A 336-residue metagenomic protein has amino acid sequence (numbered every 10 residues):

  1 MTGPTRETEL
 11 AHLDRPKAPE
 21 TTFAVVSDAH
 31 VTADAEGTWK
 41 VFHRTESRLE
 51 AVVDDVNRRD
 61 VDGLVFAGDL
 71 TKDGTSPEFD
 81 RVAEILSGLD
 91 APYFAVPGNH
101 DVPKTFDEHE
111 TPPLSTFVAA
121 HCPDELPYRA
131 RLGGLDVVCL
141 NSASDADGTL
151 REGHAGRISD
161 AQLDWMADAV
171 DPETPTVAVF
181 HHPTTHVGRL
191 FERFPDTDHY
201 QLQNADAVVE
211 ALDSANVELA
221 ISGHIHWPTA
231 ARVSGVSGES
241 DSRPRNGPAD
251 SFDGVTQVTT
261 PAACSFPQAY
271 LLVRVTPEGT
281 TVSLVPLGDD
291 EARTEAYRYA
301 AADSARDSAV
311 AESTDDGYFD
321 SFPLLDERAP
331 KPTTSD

Functional and structural regions predicted by a protein language model:
M1-F79: N-terminal active-site segment of His-dependent metallophosphoesterases
G3-R15, S76-P172, A211-D213, S237-E239 (+2 more regions): Extended active-site neighborhood of metal-dependent phosphoesterases/phosphodiesterases
G3-T8, A18-P19, P277-D336: A short C-terminal boundary segment appended to hydrolase-like catalytic domains
T21-D34, G134-G148, V177-H181, G254-C264 (+1 more regions): Active-site-proximal beta-strand elements of phosphoester/diester hydrolases
A24-S47, V102-H121, D145-I158, G188-T197 (+1 more regions): Acidic/histidine-rich helix-loop elements that form or flank divalent-metal/phosphate-binding sites at the catalytic
D28, L64, D69, V82 (+6 more regions): Divalent metal-coordination and catalytic microenvironments
T32-A33, K72-P77, P97-H109, S142-L150 (+3 more regions): Active-site environment of divalent metal-dependent phosphoester hydrolases
A51-G63, L150-T256, S308-T333: His/acidic metal-ligating clusters that form di-metal
